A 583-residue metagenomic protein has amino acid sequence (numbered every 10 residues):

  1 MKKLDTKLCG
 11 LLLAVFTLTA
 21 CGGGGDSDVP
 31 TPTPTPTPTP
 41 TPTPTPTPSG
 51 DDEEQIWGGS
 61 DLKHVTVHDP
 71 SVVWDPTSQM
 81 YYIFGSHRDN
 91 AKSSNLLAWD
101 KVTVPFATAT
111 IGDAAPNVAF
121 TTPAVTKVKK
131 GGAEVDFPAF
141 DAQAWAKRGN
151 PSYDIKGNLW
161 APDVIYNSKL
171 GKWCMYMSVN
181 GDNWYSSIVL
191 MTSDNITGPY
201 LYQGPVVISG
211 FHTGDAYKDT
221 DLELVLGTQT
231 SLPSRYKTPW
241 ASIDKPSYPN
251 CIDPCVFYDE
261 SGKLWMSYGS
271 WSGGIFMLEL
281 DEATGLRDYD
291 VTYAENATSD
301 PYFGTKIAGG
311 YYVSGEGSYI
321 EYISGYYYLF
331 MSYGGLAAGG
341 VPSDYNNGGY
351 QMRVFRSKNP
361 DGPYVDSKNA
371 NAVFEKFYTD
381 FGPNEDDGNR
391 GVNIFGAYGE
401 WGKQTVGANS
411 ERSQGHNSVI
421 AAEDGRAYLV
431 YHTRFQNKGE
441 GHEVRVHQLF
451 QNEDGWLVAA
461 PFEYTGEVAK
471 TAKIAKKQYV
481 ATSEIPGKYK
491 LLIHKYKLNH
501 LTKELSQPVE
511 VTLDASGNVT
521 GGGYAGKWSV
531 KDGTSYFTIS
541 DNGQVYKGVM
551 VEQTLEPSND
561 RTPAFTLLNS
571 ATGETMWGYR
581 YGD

Functional and structural regions predicted by a protein language model:
M1-C9: Bacterial N-terminal signal peptides that target proteins for export
G10, T17-Q55: Bacterial Sec-dependent N-terminal signal peptides
L13, C21-G23, L280, V419: Residue-level detector of buried hydrophobic side-chain packing in well-ordered secondary-structure elements
A14, L18, A98-K101: Juxtamembrane/membrane-water interface recognition
P46-D583: Carbohydrate-active catalytic/glycan-binding domains of CAZyme proteins, especially the secreted or lumenal ectodomains
